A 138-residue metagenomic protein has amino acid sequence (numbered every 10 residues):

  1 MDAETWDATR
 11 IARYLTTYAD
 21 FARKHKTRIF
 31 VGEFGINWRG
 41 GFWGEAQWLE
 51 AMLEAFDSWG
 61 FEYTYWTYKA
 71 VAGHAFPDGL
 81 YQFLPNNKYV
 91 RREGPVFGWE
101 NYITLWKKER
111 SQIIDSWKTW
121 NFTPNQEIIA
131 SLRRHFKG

Functional and structural regions predicted by a protein language model:
M1-W59: Extracellular glycoside hydrolase catalytic/binding regions
G41-G138: Aromatic-rich peripheral "rim/lid" segments of glycoside hydrolase catalytic domains that contact and position glycan
